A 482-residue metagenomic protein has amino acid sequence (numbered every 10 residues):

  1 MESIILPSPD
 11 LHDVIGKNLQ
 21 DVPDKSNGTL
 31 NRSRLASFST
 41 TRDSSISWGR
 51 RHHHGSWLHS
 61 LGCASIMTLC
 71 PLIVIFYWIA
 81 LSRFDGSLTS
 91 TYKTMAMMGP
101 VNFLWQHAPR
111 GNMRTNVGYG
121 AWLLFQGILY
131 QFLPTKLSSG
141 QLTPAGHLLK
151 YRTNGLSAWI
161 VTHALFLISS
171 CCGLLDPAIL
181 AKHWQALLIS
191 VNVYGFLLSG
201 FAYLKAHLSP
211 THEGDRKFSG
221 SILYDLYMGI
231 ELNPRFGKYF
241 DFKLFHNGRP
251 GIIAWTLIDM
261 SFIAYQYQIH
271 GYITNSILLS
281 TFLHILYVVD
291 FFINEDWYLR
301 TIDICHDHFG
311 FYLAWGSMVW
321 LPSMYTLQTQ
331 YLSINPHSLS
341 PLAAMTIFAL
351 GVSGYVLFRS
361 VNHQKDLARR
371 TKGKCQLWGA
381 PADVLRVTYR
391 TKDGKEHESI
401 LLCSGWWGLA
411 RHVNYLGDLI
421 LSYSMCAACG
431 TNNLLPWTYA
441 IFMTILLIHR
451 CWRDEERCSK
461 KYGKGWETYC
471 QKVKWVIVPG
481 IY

Functional and structural regions predicted by a protein language model:
E2-S404, I420-Y482: Membrane-anchoring alpha-helices and their flanking helix-loop junctions
G405-A410: A short amphipathic helical element positioned immediately N-terminal to and/or at the very start of a transmembrane
R411-L421: Conserved beta-strand->loop/alpha-helix structural units within folded catalytic cores of enzymes with alpha/beta
